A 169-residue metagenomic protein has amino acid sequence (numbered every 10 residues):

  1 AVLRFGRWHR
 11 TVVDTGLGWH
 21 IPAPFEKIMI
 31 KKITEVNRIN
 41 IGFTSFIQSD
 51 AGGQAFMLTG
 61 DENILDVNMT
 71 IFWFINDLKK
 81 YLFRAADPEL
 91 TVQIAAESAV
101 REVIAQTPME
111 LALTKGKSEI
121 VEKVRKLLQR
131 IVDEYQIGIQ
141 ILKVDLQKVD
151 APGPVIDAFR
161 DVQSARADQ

Functional and structural regions predicted by a protein language model:
V2-T107: Hydrophobic membrane-anchoring helix/hairpin
K27, I141-K148: Extracellular/lumenal ectodomain signal focusing on beta-strand-rich modules and carbohydrate-recognition contexts
K79-A86, P108-E110, T114, Q129 (+1 more regions): Extracytoplasmic/periplasmic soluble domains downstream of a signal peptide or transmembrane helix
T91, A99-K123, V132: A short, surface-exposed, charged and often Trp/Pro-enriched helix-loop connector in the C-terminal portion of helical
V132-Q140: Short secondary-structure junctions
P154-Q169: Long, charge-rich amphipathic alpha-helical coiled-coil "stalk/tentacle" segments that mediate oligomerization
